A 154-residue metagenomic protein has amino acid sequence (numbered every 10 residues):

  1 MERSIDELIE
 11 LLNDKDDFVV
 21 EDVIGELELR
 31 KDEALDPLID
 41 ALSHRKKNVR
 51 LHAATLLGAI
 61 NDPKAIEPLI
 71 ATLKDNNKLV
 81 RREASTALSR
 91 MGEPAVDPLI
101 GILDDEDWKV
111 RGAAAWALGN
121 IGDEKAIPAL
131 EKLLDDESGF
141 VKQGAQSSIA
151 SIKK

Functional and structural regions predicted by a protein language model:
M1-L11, K31-S43, D62-K74, E93-D104 (+2 more regions): Amphipathic alpha-helical scaffolding segments comprising HEAT/armadillo-like alpha-solenoid repeats
E7-R30: Alpha-helical segment of the N-proximal tetratricopeptide repeat
K15-D16, R45-K46, N76-N77, E106-D107 (+1 more regions): Short inter-helical turns and helix N-cap capping residues of alpha-solenoid HEAT/ARM repeat scaffolds
E26-L29, L56, A87-R90, A117-N120 (+1 more regions): Core register positions within helices of long alpha-helical scaffolds
L57, T72, A84-L88, I102 (+2 more regions): TPR/Sel1-like alpha-solenoid repeat signature
L134-K154: Terminal, low-structured helical/coil segments at or just beyond the last alpha-helical repeat
